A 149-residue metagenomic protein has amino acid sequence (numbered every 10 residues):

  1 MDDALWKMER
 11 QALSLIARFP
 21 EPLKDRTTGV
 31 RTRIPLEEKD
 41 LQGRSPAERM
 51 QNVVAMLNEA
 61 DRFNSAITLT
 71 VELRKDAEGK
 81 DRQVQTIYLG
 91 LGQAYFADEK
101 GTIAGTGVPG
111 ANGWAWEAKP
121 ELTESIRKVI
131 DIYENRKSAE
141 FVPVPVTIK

Functional and structural regions predicted by a protein language model:
M1-D61: Charged heptad-repeat coiled-coil "stalk" segments of single-pass membrane proteins that scaffold or bridge
A12, I16-F19, L23-V30, I34 (+6 more regions): Generic local-structure boundary detector
Q42-G92: Soluble extracytoplasmic domains of inner/organellar membrane proteins
V71-K149: Long mid-to-C-terminal scaffolding/interaction modules that assemble large complexes
